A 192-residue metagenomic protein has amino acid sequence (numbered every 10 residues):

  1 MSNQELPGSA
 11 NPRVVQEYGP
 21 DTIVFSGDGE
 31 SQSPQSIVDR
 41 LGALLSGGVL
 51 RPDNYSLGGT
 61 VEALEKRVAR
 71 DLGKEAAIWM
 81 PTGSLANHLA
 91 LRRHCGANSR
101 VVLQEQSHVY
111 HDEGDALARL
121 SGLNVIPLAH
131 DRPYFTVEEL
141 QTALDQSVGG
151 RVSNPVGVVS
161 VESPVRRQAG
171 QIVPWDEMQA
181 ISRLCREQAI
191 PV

Functional and structural regions predicted by a protein language model:
S2-L44: N-terminal amphipathic/basic leader segments beginning at the initiator methionine
Q16, A69-L72, H94, V109 (+3 more regions): Solvent-exposed alpha-helices and their adjacent loops that cap or buttress functional pockets in soluble metabolic
S33-T82, Q104-H111, A116-A118: Conserved N-terminal alpha-helix of the aminotransferase class I/II PLP-enzyme fold
L89-N98, A116: Glycine-rich loop at the start of a catalytic domain that most often binds anionic cofactors/ligands
S121-A180: PLP-dependent aminotransferase-class I/II
E187-Q188: Helix C-cap/helix->beta junction micro-motif
